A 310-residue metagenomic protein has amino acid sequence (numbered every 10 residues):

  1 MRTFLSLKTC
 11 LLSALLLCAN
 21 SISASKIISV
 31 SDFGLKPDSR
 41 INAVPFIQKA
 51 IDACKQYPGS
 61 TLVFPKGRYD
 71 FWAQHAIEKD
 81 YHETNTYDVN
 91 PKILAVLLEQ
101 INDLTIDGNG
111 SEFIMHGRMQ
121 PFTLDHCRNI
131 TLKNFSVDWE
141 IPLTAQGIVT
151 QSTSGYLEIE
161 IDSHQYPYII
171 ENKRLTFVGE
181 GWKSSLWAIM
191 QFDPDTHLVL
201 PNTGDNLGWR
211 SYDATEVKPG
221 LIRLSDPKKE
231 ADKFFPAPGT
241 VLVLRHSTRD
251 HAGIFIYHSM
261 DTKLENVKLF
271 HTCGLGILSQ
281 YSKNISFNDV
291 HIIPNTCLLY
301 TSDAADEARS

Functional and structural regions predicted by a protein language model:
M1-L11: Bacterial N-terminal signal peptides that target proteins for export
C10-A19: Bacterial N-terminal signal peptides
V30-L62: Acidic Gly/Asp/Thr-rich repetitive segments characteristic of extracellular carbohydrate-active and adhesion proteins
Q48-Y57, D70-T105, I114-K133, E140-D162 (+3 more regions): Extracellular beta-strand-rich solenoid/capping regions of secreted or surface-exposed proteins that bind or remodel
F64, L104-G108, N129-N134, P236-L242 (+3 more regions): All-beta strand scaffolds that present successive hydrophobic residues in beta-strands
G108-G117, S136-Q146, A214, K233-R249 (+2 more regions): Beta-strand-rich solenoid/repeat architectures in extracellular/passenger domains of polysaccharide-targeting enzymes
D195-R249: Long, low-complexity, polar/charged, intrinsically disordered or flexibly structured peripheral segments
Y300-A305: Conserved small/polar residues in nucleotide/adenosyl-binding loops
